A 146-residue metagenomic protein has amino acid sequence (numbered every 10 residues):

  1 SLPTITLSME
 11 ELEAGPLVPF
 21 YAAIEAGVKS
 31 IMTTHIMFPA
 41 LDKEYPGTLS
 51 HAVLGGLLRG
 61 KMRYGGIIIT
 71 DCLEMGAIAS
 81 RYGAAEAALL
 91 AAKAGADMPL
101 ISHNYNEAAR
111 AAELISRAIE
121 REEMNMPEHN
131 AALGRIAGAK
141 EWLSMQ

Functional and structural regions predicted by a protein language model:
S1-E128: Second-shell residues forming the walls of enzyme active-site clefts
R117-Q146: Mid-to-C-terminal alpha-helical segments outside catalytic/metal-binding sites
